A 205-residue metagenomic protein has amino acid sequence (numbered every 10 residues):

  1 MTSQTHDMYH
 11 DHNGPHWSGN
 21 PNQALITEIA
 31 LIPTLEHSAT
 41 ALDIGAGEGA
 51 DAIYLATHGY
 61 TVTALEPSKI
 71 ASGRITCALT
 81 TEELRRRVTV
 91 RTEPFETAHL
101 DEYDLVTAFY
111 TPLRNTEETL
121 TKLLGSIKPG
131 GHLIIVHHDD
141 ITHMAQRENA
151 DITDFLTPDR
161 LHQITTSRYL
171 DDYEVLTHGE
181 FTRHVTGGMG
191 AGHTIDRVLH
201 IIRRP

Functional and structural regions predicted by a protein language model:
M1-E36: Conserved class I S-adenosyl-L-methionine
S38-G47: Conserved class I S-adenosyl-L-methionine
I53-R85: Class I SAM-dependent methyltransferase SAM/SAH-binding core
E83-F95: Conserved SAM-binding strand-loop segment of SAM-dependent methyltransferases
E96-L105: A short acidic, Gly/Pro-enriched loop at the edge of an enzyme's catalytic core that lines a small-molecule cofactor
D104-E117: A short SAM/SAH-binding and catalytic strip from SAM-dependent methyltransferases
E118-P129: A short glycine-rich, Lys/Arg-flanked "PGG" loop and its adjoining helix->strand segment in the class I
G130-D140: Conserved beta-strand signature within the Rossmann-like core of class I S-adenosyl-L-methionine
